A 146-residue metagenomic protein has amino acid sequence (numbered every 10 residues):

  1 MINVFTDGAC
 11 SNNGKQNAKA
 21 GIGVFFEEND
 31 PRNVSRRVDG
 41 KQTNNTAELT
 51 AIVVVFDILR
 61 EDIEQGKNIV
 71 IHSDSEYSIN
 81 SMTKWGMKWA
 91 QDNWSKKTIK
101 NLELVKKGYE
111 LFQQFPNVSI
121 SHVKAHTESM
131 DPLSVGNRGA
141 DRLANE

Functional and structural regions predicted by a protein language model:
M1-T50, D57-E61, R138-E146: RNase H-like nuclease fold core
A9-K15, V53-R138: RNase H catalytic domain
